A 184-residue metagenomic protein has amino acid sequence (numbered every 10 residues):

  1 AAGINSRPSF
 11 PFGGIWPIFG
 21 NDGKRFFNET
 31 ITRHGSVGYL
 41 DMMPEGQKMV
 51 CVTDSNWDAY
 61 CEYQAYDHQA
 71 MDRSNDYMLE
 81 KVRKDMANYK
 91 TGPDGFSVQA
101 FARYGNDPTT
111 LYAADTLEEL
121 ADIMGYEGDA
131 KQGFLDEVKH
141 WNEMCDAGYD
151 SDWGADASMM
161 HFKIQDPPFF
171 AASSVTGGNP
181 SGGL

Functional and structural regions predicted by a protein language model:
A1-A2, F134: A composition-driven signal for long, intrinsically disordered, charge-rich low-complexity tracts
A2-Y126: An anion/pyrophosphate-binding glycine-rich loop and adjacent beta-alpha core in soluble alpha-beta enzymes
T116, I123, E127, K131-L184: A glycine-rich dinucleotide-binding beta-alpha-beta segment and adjacent secondary-structure elements that constitute
